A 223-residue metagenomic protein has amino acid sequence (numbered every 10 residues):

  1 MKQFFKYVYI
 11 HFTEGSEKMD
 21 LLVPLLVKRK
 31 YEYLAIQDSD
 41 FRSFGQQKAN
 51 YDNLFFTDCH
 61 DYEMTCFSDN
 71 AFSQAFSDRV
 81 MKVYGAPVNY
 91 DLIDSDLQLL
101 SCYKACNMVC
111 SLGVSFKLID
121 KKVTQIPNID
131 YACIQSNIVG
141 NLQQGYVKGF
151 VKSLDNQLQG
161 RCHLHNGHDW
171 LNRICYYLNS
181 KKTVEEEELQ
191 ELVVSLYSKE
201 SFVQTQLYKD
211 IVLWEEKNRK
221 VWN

Functional and structural regions predicted by a protein language model:
M1-N223: Acidic, divalent-metal-binding catalytic cores of TOPRIM and closely related two-metal-ion phosphodiester/pyrophosphate
